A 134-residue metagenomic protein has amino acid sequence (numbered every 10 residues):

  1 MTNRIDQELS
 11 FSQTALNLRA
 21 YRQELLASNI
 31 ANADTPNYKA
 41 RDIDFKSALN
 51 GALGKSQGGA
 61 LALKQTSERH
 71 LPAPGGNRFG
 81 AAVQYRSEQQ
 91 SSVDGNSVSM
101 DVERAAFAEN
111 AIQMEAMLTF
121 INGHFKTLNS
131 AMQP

Functional and structural regions predicted by a protein language model:
M1-P134: Amphipathic alpha-helical polymerization modules
